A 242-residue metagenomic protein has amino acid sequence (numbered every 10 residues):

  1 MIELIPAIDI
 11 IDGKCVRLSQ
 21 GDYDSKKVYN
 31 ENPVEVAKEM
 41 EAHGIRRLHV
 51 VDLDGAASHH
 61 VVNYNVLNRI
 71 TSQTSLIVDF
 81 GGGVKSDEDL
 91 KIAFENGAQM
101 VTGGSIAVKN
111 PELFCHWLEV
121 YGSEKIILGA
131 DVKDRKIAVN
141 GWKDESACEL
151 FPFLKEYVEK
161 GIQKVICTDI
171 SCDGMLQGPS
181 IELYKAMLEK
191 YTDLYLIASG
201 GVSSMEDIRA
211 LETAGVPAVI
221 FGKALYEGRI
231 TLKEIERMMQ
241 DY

Functional and structural regions predicted by a protein language model:
D9, M40, L48, A93 (+4 more regions): Conserved, mostly hydrophobic/aromatic
D12-C15, Q20-D24, A98-D173: Conserved anion-binding
R47-N65, S105, C167-Q177: Glycine-rich, proline-tolerant flexible connector loops at the mouths of alpha/beta enzymes
H49-D52, D79, T102-G103, I127 (+2 more regions): Conserved beta-strand positions in the central sheet of alpha/beta enzyme cores
D54, V62-E119: Glycine/small-residue-rich loop that forms an oxyanion/phosphate-binding "nest" at active or ligand-binding sites
V61-N68, K143-P152, Q177-K185: Charged helix-capping and loop-helix junction motifs
T74, V78-M100, E182-A218: Catalytic cores of alpha/beta
V84, I92-L113, D169-S171, G200-S203 (+1 more regions): Glycine-rich phosphate-binding active-site loops on the catalytic face of alpha/beta enzymes
